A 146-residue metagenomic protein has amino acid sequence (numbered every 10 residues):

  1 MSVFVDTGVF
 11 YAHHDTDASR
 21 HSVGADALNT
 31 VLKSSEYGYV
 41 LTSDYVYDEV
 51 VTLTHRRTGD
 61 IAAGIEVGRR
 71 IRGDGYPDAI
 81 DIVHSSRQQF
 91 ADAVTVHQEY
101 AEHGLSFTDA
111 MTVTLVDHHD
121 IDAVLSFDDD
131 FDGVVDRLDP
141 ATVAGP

Functional and structural regions predicted by a protein language model:
M1-T42, R56-G68: Short, well-structured N-terminal submotif of metal-dependent ribonuclease cores
V3-D6, L41-T42, L105-S106, D128 (+1 more regions): Histidine- and aromatic-rich ligand-binding microenvironments
G8, Y45, A110-M111: Active-site phosphate/pyrophosphate-handling residues
V9-F10, E49-L53, D92: A general alpha-helix detector
N29-L32, E36-Y37, R70-D81, V134-T142: Short, mixed-charge aromatic SLiMs
Y47, V113, H118-P146: Acidic, PIN/NYN-like endoribonuclease modules and their adjacent C-terminal/linker elements
V51-D81: Active-site-proximal, substrate-binding regions of enzyme catalytic domains and RNA-binding/basic surfaces
I80-D122: Active-site neighborhoods of divalent-metal-dependent phosphate/nucleic-acid chemistry enzymes
